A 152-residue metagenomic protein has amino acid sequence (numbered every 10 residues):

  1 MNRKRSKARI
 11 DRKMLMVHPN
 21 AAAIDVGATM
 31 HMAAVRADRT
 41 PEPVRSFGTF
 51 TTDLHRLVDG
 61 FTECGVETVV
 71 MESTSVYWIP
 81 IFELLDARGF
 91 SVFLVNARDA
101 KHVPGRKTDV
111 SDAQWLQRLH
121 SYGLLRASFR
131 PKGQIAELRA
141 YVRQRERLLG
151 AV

Functional and structural regions predicted by a protein language model:
M1-V152: Phosphate- and other anionic-substrate recognition elements at nucleic-acid/protein interfaces
